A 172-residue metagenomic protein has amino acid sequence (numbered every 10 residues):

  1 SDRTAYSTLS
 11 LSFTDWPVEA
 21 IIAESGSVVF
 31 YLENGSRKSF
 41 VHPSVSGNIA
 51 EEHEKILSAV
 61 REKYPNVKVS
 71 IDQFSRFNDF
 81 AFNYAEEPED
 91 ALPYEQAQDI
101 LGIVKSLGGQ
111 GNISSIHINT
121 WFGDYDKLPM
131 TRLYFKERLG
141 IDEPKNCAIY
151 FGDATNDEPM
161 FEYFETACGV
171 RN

Functional and structural regions predicted by a protein language model:
S1-D72: Active-site phosphate-binding/coordination module
P17, E165-T166: Glycine-enriched alpha-helix->loop->beta-strand junction motifs that scaffold or abut catalytic
I21, A148, A167-G169: Short, well-ordered beta-strand core segments
E24, F151, V170-N172: Generic beta-sheet signal
V29-G35, Y84-E87, F135-E137, N172: Short regulatory "switch" loops immediately downstream of catalytic or recognition motifs within protein catalytic
H42-G47, E87-A97, V170-N172: Short, structured coil/loop segments at alpha-helix boundaries
I56-Y163: Conserved acidic, metal-coordinating active-site core of Asp-based, Mg2+-dependent phosphoryl-transfer enzymes
